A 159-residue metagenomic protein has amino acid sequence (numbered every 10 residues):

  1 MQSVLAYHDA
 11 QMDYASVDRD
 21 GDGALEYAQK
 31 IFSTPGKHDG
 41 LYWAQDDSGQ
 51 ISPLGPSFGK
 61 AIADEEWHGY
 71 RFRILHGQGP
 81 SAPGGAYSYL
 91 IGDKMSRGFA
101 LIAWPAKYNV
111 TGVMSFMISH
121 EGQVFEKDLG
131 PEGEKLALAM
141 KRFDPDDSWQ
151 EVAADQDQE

Functional and structural regions predicted by a protein language model:
Q2, A6-M114, I118, D128-L129 (+1 more regions): Extracellular/periplasmic head regions of type IV pilus-like filament subunits
G69, G79, A139-E159: Low-complexity, Gly/Ser/Thr/Pro-rich intrinsically disordered linker/tail segments
M114-W149: A short, surface-exposed interaction/processing loop segment used at functional sites
